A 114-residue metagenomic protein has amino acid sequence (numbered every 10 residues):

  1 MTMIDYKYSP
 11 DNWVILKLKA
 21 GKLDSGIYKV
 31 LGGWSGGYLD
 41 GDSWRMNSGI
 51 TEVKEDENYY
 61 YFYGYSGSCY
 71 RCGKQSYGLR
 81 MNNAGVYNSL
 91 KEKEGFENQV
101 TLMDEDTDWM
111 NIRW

Functional and structural regions predicted by a protein language model:
M1-Y61, Y65-W114: Cysteine-centric segments in proteins
